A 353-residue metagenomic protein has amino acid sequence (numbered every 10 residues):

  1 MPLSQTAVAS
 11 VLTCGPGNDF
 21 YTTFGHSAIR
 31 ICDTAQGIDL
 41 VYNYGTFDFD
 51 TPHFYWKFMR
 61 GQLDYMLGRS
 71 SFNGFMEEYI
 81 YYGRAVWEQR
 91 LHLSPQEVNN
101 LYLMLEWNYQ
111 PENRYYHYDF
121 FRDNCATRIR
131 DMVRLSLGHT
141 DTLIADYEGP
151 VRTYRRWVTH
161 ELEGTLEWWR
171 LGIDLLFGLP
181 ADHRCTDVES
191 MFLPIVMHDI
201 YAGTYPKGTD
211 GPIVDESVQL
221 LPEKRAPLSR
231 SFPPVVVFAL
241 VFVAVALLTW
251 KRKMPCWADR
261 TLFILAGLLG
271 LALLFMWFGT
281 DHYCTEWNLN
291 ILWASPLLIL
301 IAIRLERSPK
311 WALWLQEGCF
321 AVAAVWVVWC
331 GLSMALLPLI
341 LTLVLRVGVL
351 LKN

Functional and structural regions predicted by a protein language model:
Q5-G83: Glycine-rich catalytic cores of cysteine/serine-nucleophile enzymes that process amide/ester linkages in cell-envelope
G17-N18, R84-H92, P111-F120: Second-shell loop/turn segments in exported
H26, D39, E88-R90, A126: Extracellular structured ligand-interaction cores
G74-E78, R90, S136: A general structural signal for short secondary-structure boundary/capping elements
Q96-L105: Short, charged, amphipathic alpha-helices and their helix-cap/turn boundaries
W107-A294, L298, P309-L313, F320-N353: Activation targets extended, charge/polar-rich intrinsically disordered C-terminal tails
I303-E306: A conserved acidic, glycine/proline-rich C-terminal tail/linker
